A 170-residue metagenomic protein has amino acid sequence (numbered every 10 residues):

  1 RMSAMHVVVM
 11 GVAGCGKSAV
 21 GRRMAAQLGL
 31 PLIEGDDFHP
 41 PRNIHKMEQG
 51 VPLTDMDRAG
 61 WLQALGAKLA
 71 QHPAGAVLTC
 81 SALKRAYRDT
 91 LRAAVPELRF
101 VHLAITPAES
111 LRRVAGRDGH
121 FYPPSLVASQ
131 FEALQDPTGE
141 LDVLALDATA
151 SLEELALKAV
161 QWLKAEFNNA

Functional and structural regions predicted by a protein language model:
R1-M2: Short, Lys/Arg-enriched N-terminal segments with co-localized hydrophobic residues within the first ~10-30 amino acids
V9: Hydrophobic anchor at the beta1->P-loop junction of P-loop NTPases
V12: P-loop (Walker A) phosphate-binding loop of NTP-binding proteins
K17: Conserved lysine of the Walker
R22, A26-A67: Conserved substrate/cofactor phosphate-moiety recognition/catalytic segment in nucleotide-dependent phosphotransferases
H72-A76, R99: Loop/turn-to-beta-strand initiation segments
A94-V114, L146: Conserved phosphate-donor/acceptor-positioning beta-strand/loop module used by diverse small-molecule
G116-K158: Small-molecule kinase domains that catalyze NTP-dependent phosphoryl transfer to phosphate-bearing small molecules
